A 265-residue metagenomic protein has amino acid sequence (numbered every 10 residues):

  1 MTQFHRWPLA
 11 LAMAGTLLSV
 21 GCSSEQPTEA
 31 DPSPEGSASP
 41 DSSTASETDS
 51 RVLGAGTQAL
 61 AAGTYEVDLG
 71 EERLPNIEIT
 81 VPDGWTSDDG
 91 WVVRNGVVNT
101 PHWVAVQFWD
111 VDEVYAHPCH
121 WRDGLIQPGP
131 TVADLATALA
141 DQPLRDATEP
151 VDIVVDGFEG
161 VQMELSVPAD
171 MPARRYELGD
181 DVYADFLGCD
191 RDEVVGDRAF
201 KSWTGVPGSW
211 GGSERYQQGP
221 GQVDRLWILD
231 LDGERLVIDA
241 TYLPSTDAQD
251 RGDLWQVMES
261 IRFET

Functional and structural regions predicted by a protein language model:
T2-C119, S209-S213, Q218-P220, D230-T265: N-terminal targeting sequences that direct proteins away from the cytosol to non-cytosolic compartments
V52-L53, G90-L231, V237: Conserved polar/disulfide-associated segments of primarily extracytoplasmic proteins
